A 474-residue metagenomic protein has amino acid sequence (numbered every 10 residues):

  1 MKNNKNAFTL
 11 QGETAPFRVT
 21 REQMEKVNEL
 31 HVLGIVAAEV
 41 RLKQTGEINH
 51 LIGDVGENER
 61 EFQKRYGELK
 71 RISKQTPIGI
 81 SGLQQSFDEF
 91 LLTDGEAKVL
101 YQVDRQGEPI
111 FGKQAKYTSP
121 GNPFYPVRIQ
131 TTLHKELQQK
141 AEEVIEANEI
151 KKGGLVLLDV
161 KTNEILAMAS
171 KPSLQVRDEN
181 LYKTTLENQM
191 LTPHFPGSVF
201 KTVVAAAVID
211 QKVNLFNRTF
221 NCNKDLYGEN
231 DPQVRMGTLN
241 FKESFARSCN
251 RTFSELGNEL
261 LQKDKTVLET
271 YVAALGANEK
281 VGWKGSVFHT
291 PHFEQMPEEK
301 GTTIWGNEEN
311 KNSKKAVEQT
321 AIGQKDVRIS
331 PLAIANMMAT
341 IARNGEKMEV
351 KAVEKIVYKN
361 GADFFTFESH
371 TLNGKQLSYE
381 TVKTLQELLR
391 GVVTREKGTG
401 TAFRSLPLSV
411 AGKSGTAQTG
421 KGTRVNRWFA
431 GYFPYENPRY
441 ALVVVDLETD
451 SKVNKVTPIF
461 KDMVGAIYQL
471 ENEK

Functional and structural regions predicted by a protein language model:
M1, L83, I341, I459-I467: Short amphipathic C-terminal alpha-helix that caps PH/PH-like domains
M1-K152, L174-V176, F367-S369: Extracytoplasmic/periplasmic proteins that interact with beta-lactams or build/remodel peptidoglycan
E47, Y125-I129, K151-G153, R218 (+3 more regions): Envelope-exposed proteins and targeting segments
K116, D159-T192, P196-G197, A206-D446: Beta-lactam-recognizing serine transpeptidase/beta-lactamase-like catalytic domain environment
L155-L157: Short beta-strand scaffold segments in enzyme catalytic cores
D363, E368-N373, I459-K474: Short, gly/Ser/Thr-rich active-site loops of penicillin-recognizing serine hydrolases
E448-P458: A short acidic/glycine-rich loop-to-helix N-cap element
